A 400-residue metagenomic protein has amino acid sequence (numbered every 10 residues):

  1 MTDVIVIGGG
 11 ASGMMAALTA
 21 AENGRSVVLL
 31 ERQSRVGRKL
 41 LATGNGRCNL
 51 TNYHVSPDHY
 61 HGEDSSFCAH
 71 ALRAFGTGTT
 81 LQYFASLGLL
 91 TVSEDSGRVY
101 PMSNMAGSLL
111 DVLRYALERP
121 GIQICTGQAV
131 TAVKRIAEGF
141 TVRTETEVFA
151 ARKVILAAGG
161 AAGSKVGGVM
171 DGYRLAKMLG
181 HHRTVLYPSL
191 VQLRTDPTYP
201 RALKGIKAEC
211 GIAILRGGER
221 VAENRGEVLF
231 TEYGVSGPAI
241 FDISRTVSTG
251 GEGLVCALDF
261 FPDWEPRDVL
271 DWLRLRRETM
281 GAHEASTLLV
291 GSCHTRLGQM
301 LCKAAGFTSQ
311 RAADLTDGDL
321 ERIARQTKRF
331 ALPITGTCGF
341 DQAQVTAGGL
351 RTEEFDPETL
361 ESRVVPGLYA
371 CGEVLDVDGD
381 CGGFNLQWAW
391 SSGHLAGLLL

Functional and structural regions predicted by a protein language model:
M1-S12: Beta1/beta-strand and adjacent pyrophosphate-binding region of the FAD-binding site in flavoprotein oxidoreductases
I5, A21-N45: Glycine-rich FAD pyrophosphate-binding loop
I5-I7, L30, V130, V148-K165 (+3 more regions): Short hydrophobic core segments
S34-V36, L41-A42, L50-P57, L90 (+2 more regions): An anion/pyrophosphate-binding glycine-rich loop and adjacent beta-alpha core in soluble alpha-beta enzymes
R47-S93: Glycine-rich active-site loop/strand segments that organize a redox cofactor
T126, G298-D378: A glycine-rich dinucleotide-binding beta-alpha-beta segment and adjacent secondary-structure elements that constitute
T126-G139: A conserved short coil-to-beta-strand element within the FAD-binding core of flavoproteins
K153-Y199: Glycine-rich loop(s) and the adjacent beta-strand/alpha-helix scaffold that form part
